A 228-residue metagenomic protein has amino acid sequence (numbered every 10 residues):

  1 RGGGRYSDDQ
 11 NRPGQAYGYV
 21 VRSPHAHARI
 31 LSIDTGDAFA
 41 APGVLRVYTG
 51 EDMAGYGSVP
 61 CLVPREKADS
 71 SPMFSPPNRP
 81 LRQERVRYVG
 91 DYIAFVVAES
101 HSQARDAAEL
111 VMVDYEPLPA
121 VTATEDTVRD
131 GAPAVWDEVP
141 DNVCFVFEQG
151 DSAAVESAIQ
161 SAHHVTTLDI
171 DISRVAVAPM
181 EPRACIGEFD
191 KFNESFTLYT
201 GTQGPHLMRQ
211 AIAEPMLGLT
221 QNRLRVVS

Functional and structural regions predicted by a protein language model:
R1-S228: Structural alpha/beta core scaffold segments of enzyme domains
